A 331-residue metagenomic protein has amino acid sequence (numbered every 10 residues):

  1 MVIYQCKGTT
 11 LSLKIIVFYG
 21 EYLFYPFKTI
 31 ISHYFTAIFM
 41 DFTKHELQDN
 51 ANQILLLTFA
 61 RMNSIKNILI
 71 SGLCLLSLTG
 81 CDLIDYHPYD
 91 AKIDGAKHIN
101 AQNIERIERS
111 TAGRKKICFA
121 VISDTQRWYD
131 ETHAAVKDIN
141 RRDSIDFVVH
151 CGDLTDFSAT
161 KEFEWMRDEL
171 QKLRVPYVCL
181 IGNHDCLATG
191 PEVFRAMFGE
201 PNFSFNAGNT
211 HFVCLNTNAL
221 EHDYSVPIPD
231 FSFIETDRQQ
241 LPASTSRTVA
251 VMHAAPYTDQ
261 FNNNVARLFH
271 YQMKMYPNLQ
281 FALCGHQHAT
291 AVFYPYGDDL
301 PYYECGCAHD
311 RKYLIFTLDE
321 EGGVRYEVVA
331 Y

Functional and structural regions predicted by a protein language model:
N52, L56-C81: Sec-dependent bacterial lipoprotein signal peptides
C81-W165, T245: N-terminal active-site segment of His-dependent metallophosphoesterases
L83-A101, E105-R106, I122, F205 (+1 more regions): Binuclear metal-dependent phosphoesterase catalytic core
K116-Q126, N209-N218, V249-V251, P301-C307 (+1 more regions): Active-site-proximal beta-strand elements of phosphoester/diester hydrolases
D124, G152-D153, G182-N183, H253 (+1 more regions): Active-site glycine-centered loops adjacent to acidic/histidine catalytic or metal-binding residues that shape
T132-A207: Core catalytic region of metal-dependent phosphoesterases/phosphodiesterases, especially metallo-beta-lactamase-like
N140-F147, H222-P301, E327: His/acidic metal-ligating clusters that form di-metal
